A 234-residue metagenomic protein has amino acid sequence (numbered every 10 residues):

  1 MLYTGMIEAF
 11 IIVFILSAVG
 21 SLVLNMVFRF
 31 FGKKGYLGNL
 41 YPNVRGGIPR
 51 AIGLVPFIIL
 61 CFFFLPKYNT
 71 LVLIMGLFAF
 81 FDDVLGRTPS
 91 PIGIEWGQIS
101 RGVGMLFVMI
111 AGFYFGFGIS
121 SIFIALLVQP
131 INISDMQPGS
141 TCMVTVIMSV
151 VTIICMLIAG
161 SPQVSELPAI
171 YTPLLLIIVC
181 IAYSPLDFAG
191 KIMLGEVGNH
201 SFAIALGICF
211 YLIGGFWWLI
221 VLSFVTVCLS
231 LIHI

Functional and structural regions predicted by a protein language model:
L2-S230: "…together with the soluble PPM/PP2C metallo-phosphatase catalytic core" -> "…together with the soluble PPM/PP2C
I232-I234: Conserved small/polar residues in nucleotide/adenosyl-binding loops
